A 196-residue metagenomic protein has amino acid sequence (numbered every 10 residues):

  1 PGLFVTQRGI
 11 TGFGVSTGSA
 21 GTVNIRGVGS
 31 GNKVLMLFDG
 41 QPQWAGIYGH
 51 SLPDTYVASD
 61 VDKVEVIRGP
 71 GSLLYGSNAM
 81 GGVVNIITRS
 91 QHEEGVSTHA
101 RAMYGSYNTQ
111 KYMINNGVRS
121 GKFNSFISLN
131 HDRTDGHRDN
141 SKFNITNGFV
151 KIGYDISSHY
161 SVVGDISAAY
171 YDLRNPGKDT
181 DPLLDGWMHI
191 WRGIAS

Functional and structural regions predicted by a protein language model:
P1-Q41, D62: Extracytoplasmic beta-strand/coil segments of soluble accessory domains associated with Gram-negative outer-membrane
T11, G31, Q43-W44, G71-L74 (+1 more regions): Short beta-strands and strand-coil junctions in structured, solvent-facing domains, enriched
G12, S51, Y75, R101-Y104 (+2 more regions): Outer-membrane beta-barrel domain signature
G18-A20, G31-K33, Y48, S59-V61 (+2 more regions): Extracytoplasmic
T22, Q41-R68: Short acidic/polar hinge/loop motifs at secondary-structure boundaries that mediate gating or recognition
D62-K63, G82, T88-Y104, N124-L129: Transmembrane beta-strand segments of Gram-negative outer membrane beta-barrel proteins
Y104-R133, R138-D172, P176, D185-S196: Transmembrane beta-barrel wall of Gram-negative outer-membrane proteins
